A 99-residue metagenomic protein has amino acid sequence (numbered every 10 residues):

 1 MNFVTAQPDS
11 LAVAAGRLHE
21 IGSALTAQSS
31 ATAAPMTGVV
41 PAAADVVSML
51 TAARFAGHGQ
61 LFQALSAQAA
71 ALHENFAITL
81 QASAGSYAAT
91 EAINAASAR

Functional and structural regions predicted by a protein language model:
M1-R99: A glycine-centric feature that highlights glycine-enriched low-complexity/repetitive segments and conserved glycine
